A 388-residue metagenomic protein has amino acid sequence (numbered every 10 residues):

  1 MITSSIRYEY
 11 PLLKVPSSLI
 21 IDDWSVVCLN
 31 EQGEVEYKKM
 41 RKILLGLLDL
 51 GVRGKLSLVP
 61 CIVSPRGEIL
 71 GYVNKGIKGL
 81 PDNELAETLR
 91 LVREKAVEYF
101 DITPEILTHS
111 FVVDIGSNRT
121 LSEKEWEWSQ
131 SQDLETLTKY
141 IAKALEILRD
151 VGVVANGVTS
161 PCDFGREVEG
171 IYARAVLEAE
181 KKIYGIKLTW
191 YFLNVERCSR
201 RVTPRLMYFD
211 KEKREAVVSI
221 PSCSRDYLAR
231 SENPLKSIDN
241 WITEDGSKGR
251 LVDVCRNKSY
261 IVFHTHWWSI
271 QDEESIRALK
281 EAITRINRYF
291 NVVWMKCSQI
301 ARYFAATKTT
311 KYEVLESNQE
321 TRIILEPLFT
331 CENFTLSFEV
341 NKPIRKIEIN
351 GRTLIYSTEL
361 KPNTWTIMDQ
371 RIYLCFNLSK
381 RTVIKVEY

Functional and structural regions predicted by a protein language model:
M1-Y99, Y140-A142, E146-I147, V151-F164: Active-site beta->alpha N-cap acidic-glycine motif
I2, E9, E180-M207, G246-T330: C-terminal domain-boundary segment and adjacent tail
T3-P11, N30, G79-N83, E87-L91 (+4 more regions): Active-site-adjacent pocket scaffolds in enzyme catalytic domains
S17-I21, G54-L56, I102-I106, A155-V158 (+3 more regions): Hydrophobic faces of well-ordered beta-strands that scaffold small-molecule active sites in alpha/beta enzyme cores
W24-V26, P60-S64, L107-F111, C162-E167 (+5 more regions): Short, solvent-exposed loop/turn segments at secondary-structure junctions
Y72-T138: Substrate-binding cleft of extracellular glycoside hydrolase catalytic domains
E326-K346: Surface-exposed beta-strand/loop patches in extracellular or lumenal glycoproteins
K361-Y388: C-terminal beta-strand-rich structural cap/linker in extracellular carbohydrate-active enzymes
